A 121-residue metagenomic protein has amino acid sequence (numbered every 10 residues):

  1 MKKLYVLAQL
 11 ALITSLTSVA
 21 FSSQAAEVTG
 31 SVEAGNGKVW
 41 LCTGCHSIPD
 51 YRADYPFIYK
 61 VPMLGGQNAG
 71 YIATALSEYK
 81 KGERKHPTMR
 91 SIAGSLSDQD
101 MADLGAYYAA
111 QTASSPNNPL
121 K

Functional and structural regions predicted by a protein language model:
M1-L10: Bacterial N-terminal signal peptides that target proteins for export
Q9-S18: Bacterial N-terminal signal peptides
A20-S23: N-terminal signal peptide c-region/cleavage motif recognized by signal peptidases
E27-A53, G65, L120-K121: Sequence/structural segment immediately N-terminal to covalent heme-attachment motifs in c-type and related
G37-I48, M63, T74-S77, R90 (+1 more regions): C-type cytochrome heme c attachment motif
D54-K60: A cross-kingdom feature marking solvent-exposed beta-strand/loop segments within repeated, beta-rich binding/scaffold
V61-A69, S91-M101: Electron-transfer interface patches adjacent to heme c in soluble/periplasmic c-type cytochromes and di-/multiheme
R84, A93-K121: C-terminal capping alpha-helices of c-type cytochrome domains
